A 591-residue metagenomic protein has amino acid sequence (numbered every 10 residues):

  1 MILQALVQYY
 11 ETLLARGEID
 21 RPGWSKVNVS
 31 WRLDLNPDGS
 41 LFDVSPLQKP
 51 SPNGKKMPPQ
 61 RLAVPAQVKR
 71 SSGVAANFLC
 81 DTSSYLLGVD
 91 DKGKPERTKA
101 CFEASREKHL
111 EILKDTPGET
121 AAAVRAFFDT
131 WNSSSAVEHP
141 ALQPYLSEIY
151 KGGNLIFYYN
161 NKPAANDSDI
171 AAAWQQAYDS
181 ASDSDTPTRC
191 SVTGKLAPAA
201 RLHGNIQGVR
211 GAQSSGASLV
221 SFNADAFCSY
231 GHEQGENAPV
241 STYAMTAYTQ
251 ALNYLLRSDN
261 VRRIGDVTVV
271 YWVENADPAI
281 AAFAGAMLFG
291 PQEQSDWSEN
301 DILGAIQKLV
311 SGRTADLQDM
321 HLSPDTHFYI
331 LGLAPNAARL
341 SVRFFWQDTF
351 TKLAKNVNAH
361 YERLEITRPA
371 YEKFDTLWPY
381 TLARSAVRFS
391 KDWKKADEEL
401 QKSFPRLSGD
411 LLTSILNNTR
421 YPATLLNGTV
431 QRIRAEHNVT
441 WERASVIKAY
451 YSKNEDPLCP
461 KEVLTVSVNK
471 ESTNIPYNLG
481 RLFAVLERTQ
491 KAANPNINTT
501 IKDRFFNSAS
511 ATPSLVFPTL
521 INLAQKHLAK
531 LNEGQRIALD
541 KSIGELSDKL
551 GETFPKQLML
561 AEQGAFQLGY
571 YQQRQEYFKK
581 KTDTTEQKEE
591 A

Functional and structural regions predicted by a protein language model:
M1-Q176, A197-A591: Extended alpha-helical scaffolding segments
Y178-S180: N-terminal soluble segments of membrane proteins
S184-P187, G216: Residues immediately within or flanking Cys/His clusters that coordinate Zn2+ in small zinc-binding modules
T193-K195: Short Cys/His-rich metal-coordination motifs, predominantly Zn2+-binding knuckles/fingers
